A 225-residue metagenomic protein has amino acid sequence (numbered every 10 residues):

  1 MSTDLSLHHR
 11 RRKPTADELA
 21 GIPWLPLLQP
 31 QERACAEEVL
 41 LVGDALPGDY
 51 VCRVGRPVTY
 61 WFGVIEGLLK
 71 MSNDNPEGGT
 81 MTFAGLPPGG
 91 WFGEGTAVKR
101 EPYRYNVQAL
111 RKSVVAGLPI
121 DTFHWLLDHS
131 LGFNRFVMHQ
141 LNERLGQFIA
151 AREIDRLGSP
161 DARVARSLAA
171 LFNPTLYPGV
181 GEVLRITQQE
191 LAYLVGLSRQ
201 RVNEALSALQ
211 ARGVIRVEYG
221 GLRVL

Functional and structural regions predicted by a protein language model:
M1-P47, F92, T96-V98: Cyclic nucleotide-binding regulatory module and flanking cytosolic helices
W24, D49-R111: Cyclic nucleotide-binding regulatory domains
E32-R33, T82-G146: Cyclic-nucleotide recognition modules
E37, L41-D44, N142, G146 (+2 more regions): Amphipathic, well-packed alpha-helical segments that form the structural scaffold of globular domains
A151-N173: Short alpha-helical segments that sit at the start of domains
L171-L225: Phosphate-/nucleic-acid-contacting segments
